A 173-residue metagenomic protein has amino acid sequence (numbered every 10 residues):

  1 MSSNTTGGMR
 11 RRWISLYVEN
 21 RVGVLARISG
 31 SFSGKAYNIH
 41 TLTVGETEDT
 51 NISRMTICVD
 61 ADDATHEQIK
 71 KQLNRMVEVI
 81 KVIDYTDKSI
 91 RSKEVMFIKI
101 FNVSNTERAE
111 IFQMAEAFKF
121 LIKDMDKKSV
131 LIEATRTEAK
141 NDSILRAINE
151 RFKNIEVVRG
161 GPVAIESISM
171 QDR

Functional and structural regions predicted by a protein language model:
M1-S53, A61-R173: Long, contiguous binding/interaction regions
